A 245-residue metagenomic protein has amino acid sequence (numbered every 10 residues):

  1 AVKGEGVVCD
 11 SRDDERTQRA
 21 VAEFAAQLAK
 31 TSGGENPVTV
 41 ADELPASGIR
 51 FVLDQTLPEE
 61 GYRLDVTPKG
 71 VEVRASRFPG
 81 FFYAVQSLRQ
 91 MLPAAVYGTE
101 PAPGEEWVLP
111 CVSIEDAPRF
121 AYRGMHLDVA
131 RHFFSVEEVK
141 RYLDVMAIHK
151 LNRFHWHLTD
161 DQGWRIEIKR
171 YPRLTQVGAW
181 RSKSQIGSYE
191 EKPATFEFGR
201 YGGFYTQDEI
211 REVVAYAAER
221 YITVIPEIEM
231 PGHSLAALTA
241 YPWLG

Functional and structural regions predicted by a protein language model:
A1-Y122: Contiguous, structured surface segment used for ligand recognition
L28, R77, M125, M146 (+1 more regions): Conserved, mostly hydrophobic/aromatic
A75, G124-V136, K192-Q207: The substrate-binding groove and active-site-proximal loops of carbohydrate-active enzymes, especially glycoside
F81, V139, T206, I210: Aromatic/hydrophobic pocket-lining residues that form the small-molecule binding cavity in soluble enzyme cores
P118, Q162-E219, S234-G245: Aromatic- and acidic-residue-enriched carbohydrate-binding clefts of CAZyme catalytic domains
R123-L127, F154-W156, V224-I228: Hydrophobic faces of well-ordered beta-strands that scaffold small-molecule active sites in alpha/beta enzyme cores
D128-D161: A conserved hydrophobic secondary-structure block that centers on an alpha-helix together with its immediately flanking
Y142, V213, V224: Aromatic/hydrophobic pocket-lining residues that form π-stacking "cages" and hydrophobic walls in ligand
